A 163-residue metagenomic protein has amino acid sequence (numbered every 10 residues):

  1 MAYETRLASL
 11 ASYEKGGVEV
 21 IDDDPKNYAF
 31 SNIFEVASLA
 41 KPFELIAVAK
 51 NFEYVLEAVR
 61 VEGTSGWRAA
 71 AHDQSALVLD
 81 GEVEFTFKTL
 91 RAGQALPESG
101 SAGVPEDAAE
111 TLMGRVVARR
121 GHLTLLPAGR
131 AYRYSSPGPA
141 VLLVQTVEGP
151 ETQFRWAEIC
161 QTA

Functional and structural regions predicted by a protein language model:
M1-A58, T64-G66, I159-A163: A short, N-terminal "cap"/entry segment at the start of jelly-roll beta-barrel domains of the cupin/DSBH fold
K50-E53, V61-T64, G81-E84, L90-G93: Short, charged/polar surface micro-motifs in flexible loops or helix N-caps
Y54, H72-S75, A140: Short, surface-exposed beta-edge/turn micro-motifs
W67-R68, F85-T86, G114-V116, T124-L126 (+2 more regions): Short beta-strand His + acidic residue motifs that chelate non-heme Fe in jelly-roll/DSBH and cupin folds
A70-R91, S99-V104: Short, conserved beta-strand element in jelly-roll/cupin
L90-A128: Short acidic-glycine-tyrosine-enriched beta hairpin
G138-W156: A short hydrophobic beta-strand segment most commonly corresponding to one strand of the jelly-roll/cupin
